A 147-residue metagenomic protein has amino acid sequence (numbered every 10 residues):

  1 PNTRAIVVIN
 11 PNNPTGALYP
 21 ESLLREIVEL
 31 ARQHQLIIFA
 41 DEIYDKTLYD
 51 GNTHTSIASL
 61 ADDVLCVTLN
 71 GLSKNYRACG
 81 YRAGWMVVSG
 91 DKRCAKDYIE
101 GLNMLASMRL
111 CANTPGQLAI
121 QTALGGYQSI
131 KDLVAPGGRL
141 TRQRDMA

Functional and structural regions predicted by a protein language model:
P1-N2, P14-H34, Y44-Y81, S89-K96: Active-site pre-lysine segment of PLP-dependent enzymes
I9-N10, V88: Glycine-rich, N-terminal phosphate-binding loop of Rossmann-like dinucleotide-binding domains
P11-P14, S129-I130: A short, flexible beta-alpha/helix-coil linker loop
S22, N52, D132, R142 (+1 more regions): Short, conserved clusters of charged catalytic residues that mark active-site and nucleotide-handling motifs
A31, G137, R144-D145: Short amphipathic alpha-helical/adjacent loop interface patches that line ligand and macromolecule-binding sites
D62-G138: Conserved core segment of the aminotransferase class I/II
